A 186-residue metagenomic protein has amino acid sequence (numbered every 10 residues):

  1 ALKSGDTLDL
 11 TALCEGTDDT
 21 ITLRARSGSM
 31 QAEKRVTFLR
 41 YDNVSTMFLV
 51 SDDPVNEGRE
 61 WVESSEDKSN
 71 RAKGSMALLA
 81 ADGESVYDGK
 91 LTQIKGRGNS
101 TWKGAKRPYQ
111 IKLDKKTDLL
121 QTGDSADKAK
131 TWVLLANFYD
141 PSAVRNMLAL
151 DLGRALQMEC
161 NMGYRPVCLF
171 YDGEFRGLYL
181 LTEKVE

Functional and structural regions predicted by a protein language model:
D9-E186: Phosphate-handling architecture centered on phosphoinositide signaling
